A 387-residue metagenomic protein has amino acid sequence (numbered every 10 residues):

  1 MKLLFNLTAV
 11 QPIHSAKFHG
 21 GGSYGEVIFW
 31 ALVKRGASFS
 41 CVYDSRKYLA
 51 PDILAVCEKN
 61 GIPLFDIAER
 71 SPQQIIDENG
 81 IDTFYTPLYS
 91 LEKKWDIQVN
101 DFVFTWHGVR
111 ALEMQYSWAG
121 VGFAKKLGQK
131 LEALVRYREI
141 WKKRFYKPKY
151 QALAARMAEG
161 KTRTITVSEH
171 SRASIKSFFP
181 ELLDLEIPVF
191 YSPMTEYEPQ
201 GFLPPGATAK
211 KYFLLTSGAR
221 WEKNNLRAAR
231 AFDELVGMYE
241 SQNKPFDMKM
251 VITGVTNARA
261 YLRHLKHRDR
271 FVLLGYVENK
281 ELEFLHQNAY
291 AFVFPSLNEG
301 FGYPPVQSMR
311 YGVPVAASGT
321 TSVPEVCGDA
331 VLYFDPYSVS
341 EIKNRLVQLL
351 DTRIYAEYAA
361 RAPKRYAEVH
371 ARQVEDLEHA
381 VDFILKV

Functional and structural regions predicted by a protein language model:
M1-V387: Carbohydrate transferase catalytic cores enriched for Leloir-type hexosyltransferases
